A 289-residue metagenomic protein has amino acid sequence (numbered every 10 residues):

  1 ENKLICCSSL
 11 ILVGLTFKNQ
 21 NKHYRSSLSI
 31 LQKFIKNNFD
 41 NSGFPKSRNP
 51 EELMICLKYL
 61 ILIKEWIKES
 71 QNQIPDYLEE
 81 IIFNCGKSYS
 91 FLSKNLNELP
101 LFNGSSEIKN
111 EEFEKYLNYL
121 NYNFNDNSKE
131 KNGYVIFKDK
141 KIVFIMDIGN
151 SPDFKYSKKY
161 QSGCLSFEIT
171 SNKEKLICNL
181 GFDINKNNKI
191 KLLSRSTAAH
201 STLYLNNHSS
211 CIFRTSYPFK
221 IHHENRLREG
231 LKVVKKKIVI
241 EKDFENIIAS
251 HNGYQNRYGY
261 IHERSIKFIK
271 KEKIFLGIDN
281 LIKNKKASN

Functional and structural regions predicted by a protein language model:
E1-E51: Active-site lining segments of carbohydrate-active enzymes
C6, C56-Y59, A199: Catalytic-loop motifs flanking and including active-site residues across diverse enzymes
L12, K87-F91, S201: Generic alpha-helical structural context detector
F17, N38-P45, L92-L96, S210 (+1 more regions): Short secondary-structure junctions and interdomain/linker hinges
N19-K22, Q32-K33, E69, N172-E174 (+2 more regions): Secondary-structure boundary elements
N41, L101-G104, L205, N256: Generic structural "secondary-structure junction" signal
F44-C178, F182: Carbohydrate-active enzyme catalytic cores, enriched for enzymes that act on polyanionic acidic polysaccharides
F124-N289: Non-catalytic C-terminal accessory modules of carbohydrate-active enzymes
